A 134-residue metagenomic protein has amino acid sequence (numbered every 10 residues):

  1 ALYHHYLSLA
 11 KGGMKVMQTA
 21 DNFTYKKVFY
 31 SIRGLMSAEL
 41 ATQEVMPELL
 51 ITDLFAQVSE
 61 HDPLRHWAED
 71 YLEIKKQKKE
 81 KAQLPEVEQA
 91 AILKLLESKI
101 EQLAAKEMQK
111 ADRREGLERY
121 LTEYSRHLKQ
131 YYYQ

Functional and structural regions predicted by a protein language model:
L2-E118, Y133: Conserved nucleotidyltransferase catalytic core and NTase-mimicking acidic/glycine-rich helix/loop elements in nucleic
R126, Q130-Y131: Charge-dense, extended regions
